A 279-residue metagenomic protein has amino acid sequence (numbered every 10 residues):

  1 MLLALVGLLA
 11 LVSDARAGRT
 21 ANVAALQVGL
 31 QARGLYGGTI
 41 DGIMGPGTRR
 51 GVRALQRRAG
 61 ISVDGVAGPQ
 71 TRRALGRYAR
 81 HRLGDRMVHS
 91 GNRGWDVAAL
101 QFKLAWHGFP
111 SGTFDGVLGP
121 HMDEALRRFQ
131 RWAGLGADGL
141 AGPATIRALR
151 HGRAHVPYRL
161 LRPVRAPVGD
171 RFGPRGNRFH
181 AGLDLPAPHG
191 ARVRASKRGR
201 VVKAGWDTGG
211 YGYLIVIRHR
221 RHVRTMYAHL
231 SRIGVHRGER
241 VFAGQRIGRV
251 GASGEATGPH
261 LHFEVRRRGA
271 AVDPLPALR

Functional and structural regions predicted by a protein language model:
L2-G42, G76-G116, H189: Acidic, Ser/Thr/Pro/Gly-enriched interdomain connector segments
S13-D14, D123-E124, R128-W132, G136 (+1 more regions): Polar/charged, compositionally biased leader and regulatory segments
R19, R58, P69, R73-A99 (+3 more regions): Intrinsically disordered, low-complexity Ser/Thr-rich linker and spacer segments in cell-wall-related proteins
V28-L35, R53-I61, G76-R80, F102-P110 (+5 more regions): Sec-exported extracytoplasmic/periplasmic mature domains
H151-Y213, A243, A252, A256 (+1 more regions): Surface-exposed, glycine-biased beta-strand/turn segments
P188, A195, A204, R220-G244 (+1 more regions): Short histidine-centered loop motifs in beta-beta connectors
A228, R266-R279: Short peripheral tails and domain-boundary helices/loops at the edges of structured domains
